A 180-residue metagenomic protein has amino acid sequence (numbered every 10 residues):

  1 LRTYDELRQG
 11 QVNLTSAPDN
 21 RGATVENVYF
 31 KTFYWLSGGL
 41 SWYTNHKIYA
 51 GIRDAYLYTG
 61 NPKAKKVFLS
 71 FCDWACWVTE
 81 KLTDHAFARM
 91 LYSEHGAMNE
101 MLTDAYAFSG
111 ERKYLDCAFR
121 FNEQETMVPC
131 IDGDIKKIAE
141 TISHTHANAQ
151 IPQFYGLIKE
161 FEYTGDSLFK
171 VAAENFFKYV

Functional and structural regions predicted by a protein language model:
L1-V180: Glycan-recognition and catalytic cores of secretory/periplasmic carbohydrate-active enzymes
